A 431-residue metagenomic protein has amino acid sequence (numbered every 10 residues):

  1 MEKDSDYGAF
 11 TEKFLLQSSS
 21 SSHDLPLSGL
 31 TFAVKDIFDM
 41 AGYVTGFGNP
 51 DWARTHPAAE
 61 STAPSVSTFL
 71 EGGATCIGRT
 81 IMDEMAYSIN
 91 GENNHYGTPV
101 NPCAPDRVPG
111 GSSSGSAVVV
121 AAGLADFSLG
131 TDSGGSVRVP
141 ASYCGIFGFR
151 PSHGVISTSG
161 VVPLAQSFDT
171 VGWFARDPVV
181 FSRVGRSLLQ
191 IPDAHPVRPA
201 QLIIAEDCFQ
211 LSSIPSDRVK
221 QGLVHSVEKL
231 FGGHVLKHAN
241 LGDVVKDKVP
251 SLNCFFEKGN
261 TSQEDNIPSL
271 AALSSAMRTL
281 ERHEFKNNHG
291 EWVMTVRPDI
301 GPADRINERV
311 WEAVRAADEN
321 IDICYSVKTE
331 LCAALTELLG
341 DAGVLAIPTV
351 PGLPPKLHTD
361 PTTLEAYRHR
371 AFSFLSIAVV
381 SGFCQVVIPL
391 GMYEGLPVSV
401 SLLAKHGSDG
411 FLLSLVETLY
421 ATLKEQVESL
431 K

Functional and structural regions predicted by a protein language model:
M1-A125, E337: Gly/Ser-rich catalytic/binding loops embedded in alpha/beta enzyme cores
M1-Y7, S133-K229, V380-K431: Structural helix-boundary/capping segments
G29-P50, E257-V327, V387-L396: Short helix-loop capping/hinge segments that flank enzyme active sites or metal/cofactor-binding pockets
F32, F38, S187-H283, G290: Gly/Ser-rich, acidic/histidine-flanked active-site/gating loops
F32-K35, F69, G97, V119 (+5 more regions): Buried hydrophobic positions in well-ordered alpha/beta secondary-structure cores of metabolic enzymes
D51, N94-G97, G145-G148, T363-E365 (+1 more regions): Short, hinge-like loop/turn segments at secondary-structure boundaries
E71, A316-K431: Glycine-rich, small-residue loops and helix-cap segments that act as flexible hinges at active-site edges
D126, A200, G343: Conserved acidic residues
